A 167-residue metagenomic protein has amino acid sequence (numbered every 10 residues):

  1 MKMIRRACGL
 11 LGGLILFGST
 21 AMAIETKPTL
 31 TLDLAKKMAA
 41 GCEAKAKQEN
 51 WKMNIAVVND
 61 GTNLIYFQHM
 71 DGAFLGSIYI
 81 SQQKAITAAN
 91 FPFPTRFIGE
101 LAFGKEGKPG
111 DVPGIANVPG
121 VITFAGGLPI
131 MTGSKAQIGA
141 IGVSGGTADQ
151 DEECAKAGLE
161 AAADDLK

Functional and structural regions predicted by a protein language model:
M1-R5: N-terminal secretory signal peptides that target proteins for export/translocation
C8-S19: Bacterial N-terminal signal peptides
M22-K167: Flexible, solvent-exposed loop/hinge segments and secondary-structure transition points
